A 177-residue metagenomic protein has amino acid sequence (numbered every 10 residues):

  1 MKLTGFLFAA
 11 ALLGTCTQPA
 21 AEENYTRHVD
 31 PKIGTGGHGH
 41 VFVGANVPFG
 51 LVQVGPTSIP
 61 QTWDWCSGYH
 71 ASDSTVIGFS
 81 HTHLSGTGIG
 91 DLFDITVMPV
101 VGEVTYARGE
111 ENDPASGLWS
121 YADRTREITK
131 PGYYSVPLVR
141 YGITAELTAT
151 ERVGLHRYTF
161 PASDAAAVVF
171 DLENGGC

Functional and structural regions predicted by a protein language model:
M1-A9: Sec-dependent signal peptide recognition, specifically the positively charged N-region followed immediately by
F8, L13-E23: Bacterial Sec-dependent signal peptides at the C-terminal "C-region" and cleavage site
A20-C177: Accessory carbohydrate-recognition regions in carbohydrate-active enzymes
